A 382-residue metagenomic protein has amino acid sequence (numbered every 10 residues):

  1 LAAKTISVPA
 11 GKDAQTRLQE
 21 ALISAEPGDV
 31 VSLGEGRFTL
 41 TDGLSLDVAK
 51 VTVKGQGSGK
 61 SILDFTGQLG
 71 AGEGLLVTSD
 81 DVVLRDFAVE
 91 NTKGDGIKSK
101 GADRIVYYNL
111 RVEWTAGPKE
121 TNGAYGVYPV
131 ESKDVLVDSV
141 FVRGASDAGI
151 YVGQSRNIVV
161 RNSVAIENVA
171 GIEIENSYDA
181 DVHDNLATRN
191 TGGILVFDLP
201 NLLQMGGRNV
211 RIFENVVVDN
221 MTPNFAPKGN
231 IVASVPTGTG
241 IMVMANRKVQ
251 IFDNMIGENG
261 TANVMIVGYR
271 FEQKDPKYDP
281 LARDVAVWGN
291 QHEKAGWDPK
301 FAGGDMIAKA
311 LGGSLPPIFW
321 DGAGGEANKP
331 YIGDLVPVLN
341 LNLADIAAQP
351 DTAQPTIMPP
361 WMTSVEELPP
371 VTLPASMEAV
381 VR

Functional and structural regions predicted by a protein language model:
L1-E20, R37: Right-handed parallel beta-helix/beta-solenoid
K4, D29, G36, D42 (+17 more regions): The right-handed parallel beta-helix/beta-solenoid scaffold, focusing on the short coil/turn and N-cap positions
S7-T16, V30, K50-G94, A116: Right-handed parallel beta-helix/beta-spiral solenoid domain characteristic of secreted/periplasmic
L18-Q19, T41, F65-L75, N91-K98 (+8 more regions): Extracellular beta-strand/beta-solenoid scaffold signature
L18-S24, T39-V48, V53, D64 (+3 more regions): Short, T/G/N/S-enriched strand-turn elements that build extracellular solenoid repeat scaffolds
E35-R37, G57, G67, A88 (+7 more regions): A mature extracytoplasmic/lumenal domain signature
Q56-G59, D80-N91, D103-A116, K133-S146 (+5 more regions): Right-handed parallel beta-helix
E272, K277-R382: Acidic, glycine- and Ser/Thr-rich low-complexity intrinsically disordered tracts in extracellular/secreted proteins
